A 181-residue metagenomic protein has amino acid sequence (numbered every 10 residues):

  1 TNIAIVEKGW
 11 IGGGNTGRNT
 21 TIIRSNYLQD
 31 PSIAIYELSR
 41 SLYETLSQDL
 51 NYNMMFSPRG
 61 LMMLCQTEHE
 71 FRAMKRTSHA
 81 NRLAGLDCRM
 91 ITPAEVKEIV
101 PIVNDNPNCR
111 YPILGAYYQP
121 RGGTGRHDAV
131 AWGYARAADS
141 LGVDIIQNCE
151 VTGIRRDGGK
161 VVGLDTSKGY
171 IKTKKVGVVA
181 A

Functional and structural regions predicted by a protein language model:
T1-G17: Glycine-rich FAD pyrophosphate-binding loop
N2-I3, C88, V176: Hydrophobic anchor at the start of a short beta-strand that flanks the dinucleotide cofactor-binding loop
E7, T92, Q147-C149: Short loop/edge segments at beta-strand edges and connector loops that shape dinucleotide/nucleotide cofactor-binding
G9-I11, V96, Y134: Short beta-to-alpha linker loops that shape the active-site pocket of alpha/beta-hydrolase fold enzymes
T20-I102: Dinucleotide-binding Rossmann-like beta1-alpha1 core, especially the glycine-rich loop that anchors the ADP
H69, I99-I113, R155-V162: A short, glycine/Asx- and small/polar-enriched loop/turn that sits immediately N-terminal to a beta-strand
Y117-K175, V179-A180: Helical element adjacent to the flavin cofactor pocket in flavoenzyme catalytic cores
